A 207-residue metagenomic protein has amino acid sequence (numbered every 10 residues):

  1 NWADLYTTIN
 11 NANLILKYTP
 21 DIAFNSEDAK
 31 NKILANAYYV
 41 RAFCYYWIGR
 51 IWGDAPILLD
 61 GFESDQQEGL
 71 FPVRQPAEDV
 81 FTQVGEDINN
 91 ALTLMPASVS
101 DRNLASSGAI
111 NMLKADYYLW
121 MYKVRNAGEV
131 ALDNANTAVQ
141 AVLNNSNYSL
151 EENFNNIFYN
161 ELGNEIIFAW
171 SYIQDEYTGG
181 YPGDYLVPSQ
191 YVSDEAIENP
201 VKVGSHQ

Functional and structural regions predicted by a protein language model:
N1, F81, I88-L92, L104-Q207: An aromatic- and glycine-enriched ligand-binding surface/loop that stacks and positions planar moieties
N1-W52, Q75-T82, I88-R102: Conserved, well-structured interaction surfaces
W2, Q67-Q75, N126-A127: Second-shell loop/turn segments in exported
A23, Q66, S98, V124-R125: Short strand->helix junction
N25, I57-G61, L150-N153: Short, hydrophobic secondary-structure boundary micro-motifs
G49-P56, V99-S100, W120-E129: Short coil/turn linking the two alpha-helices of tandem helical-hairpin repeats
D60-E68: Short linear capping/connector segments at secondary-structure termini
